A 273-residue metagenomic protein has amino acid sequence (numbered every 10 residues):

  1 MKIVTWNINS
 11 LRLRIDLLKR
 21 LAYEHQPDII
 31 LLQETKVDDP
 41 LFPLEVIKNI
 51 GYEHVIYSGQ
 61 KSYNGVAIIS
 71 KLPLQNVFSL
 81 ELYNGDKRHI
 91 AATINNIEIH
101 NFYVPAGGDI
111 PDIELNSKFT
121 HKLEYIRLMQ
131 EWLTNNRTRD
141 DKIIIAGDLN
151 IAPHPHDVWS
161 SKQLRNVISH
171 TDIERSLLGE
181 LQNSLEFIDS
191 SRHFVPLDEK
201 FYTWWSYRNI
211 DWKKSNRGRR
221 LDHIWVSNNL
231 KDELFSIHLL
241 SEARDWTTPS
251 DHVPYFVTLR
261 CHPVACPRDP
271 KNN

Functional and structural regions predicted by a protein language model:
M1-I50, I56, Y63-V66, P153 (+3 more regions): N-terminal, active-site-proximal structural segment of metallo-dependent hydrolase catalytic domains
I3-N7, A22-P40, I99, W132-P155 (+4 more regions): Active-site beta-strand/loop signature of hydrolases that rely on acidic residues for catalysis
R12, D39-L41, G65, G107-P111 (+3 more regions): Short catalytic/ligand-binding loop motif for oxyanion handling, primarily in non-cytosolic enzymes, centered on
T35-P111: Structured beta-strand-rich core segments of catalytic domains in phosphoester-bond hydrolases
I50-G51, Y125-V226: Metal-dependent phosphoesterases centered on the DNase I-like endonuclease/exonuclease/phosphatase
S62-N76, D211-E233, R260: Conserved beta strand-loop-helix elements of the APE1-like EEP
A106-R127, K162-V167: Surface-exposed cleft-lining segments at the edges of enzyme active sites
H238-N273: Surface polyanion/phosphate-binding segment centered on an Asp-His-Pro turn
